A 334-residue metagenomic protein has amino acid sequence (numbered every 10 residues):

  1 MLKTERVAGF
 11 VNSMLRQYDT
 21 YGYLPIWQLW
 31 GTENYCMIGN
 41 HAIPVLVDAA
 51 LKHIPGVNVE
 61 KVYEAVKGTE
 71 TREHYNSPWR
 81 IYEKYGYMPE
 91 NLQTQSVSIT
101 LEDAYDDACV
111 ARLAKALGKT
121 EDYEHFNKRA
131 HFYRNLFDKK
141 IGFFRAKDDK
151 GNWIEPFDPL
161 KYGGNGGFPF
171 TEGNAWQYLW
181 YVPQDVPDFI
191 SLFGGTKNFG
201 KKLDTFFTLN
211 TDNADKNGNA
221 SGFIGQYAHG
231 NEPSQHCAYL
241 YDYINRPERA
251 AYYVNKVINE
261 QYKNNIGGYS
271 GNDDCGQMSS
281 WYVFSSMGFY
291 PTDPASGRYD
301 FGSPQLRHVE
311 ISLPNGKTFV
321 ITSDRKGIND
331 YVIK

Functional and structural regions predicted by a protein language model:
M1-Q28, I99, A111, A116-T120: A conserved hydrophobic secondary-structure block that centers on an alpha-helix together with its immediately flanking
V7-Q17, W30-I38, A49-K52, E64: Mobile, glycine-rich extracellular loop/lid and propeptide segments that shape or gate substrate/ligand access
L15, I43, A49-V320, R325: Active-site core of glycosidic bond-cleaving carbohydrate-active enzymes
L24, H41-V45: Active-site rim segments in enzyme catalytic domains, especially the processed small/beta chain of N-terminal
W27-W30, W281: Tryptophan-centered motif/residue detector
L29-E33, F319-T322: Short alpha-helical segments and helix-capping/turn motifs at coil-helix boundaries
I328-I333: Beta-strand-rich binding/interaction modules
